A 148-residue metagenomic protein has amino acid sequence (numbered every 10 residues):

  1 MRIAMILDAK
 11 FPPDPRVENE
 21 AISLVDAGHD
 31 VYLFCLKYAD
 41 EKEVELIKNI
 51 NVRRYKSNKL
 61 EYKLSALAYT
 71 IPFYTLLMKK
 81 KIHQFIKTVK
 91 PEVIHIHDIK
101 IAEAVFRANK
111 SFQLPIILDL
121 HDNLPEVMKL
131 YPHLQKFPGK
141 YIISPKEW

Functional and structural regions predicted by a protein language model:
M1-E41, L46-N51: N-terminal subdomain of nucleotide-sugar transferases
I3, I94, I116: Receiver (REC) domain switch-region micro-motif
D8, I99, N123: Active-site beta-loop-alpha junctions enriched in small/polar residues
P13, E41, Y62, E103 (+1 more regions): Generic structural signal for helix capping and beta-alpha/helix-loop junctions
F34, I96-H97, D119: Structural motif
K48-R53, F112-Q113, H133-F137: Short, hinge-like loop/turn segments at secondary-structure boundaries
S57-A68, I117-W148: Acceptor-binding helix/loop patch of EC 2.4 sugar-transfer enzymes, predominantly nucleotide-sugar-dependent
Y62-I94, K100-Q113, P145-W148: An amphipathic, basic-hydrophobic alpha-helix
